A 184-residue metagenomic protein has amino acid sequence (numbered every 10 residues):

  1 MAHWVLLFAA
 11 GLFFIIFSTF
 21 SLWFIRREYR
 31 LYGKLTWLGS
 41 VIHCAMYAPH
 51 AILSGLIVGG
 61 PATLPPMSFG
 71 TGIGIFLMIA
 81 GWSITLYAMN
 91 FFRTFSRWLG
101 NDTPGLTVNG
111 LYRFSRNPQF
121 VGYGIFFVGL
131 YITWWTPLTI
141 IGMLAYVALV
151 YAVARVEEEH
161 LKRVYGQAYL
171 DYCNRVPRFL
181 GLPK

Functional and structural regions predicted by a protein language model:
M1-V108, I125-H160, V164-K184: Membrane-anchoring alpha-helices and their flanking helix-loop junctions
L106-N117: Short, amphipathic, aromatic/basic-enriched membrane-interface segments that mark the entry/exit of transmembrane
S115-V121, F179: Loop-to-transmembrane-helix entry motif
